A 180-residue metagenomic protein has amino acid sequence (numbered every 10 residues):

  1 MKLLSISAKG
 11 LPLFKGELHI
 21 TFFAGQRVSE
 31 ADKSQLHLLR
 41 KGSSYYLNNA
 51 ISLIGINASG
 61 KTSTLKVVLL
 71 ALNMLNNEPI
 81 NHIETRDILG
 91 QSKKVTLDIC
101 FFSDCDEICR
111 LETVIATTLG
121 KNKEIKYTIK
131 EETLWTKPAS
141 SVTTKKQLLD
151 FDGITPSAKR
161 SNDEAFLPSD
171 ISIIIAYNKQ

Functional and structural regions predicted by a protein language model:
K2-L69: Pre-Walker A-like glycine/lysine-rich segment at the N-terminus of P-loop NTPase domains
L3, E17, K94-D98, R110 (+2 more regions): Broad gene-expression machinery/nucleic-acid interaction feature
A8, I99-C105, T133-T136: Short acidic, glycine-rich loop/turn motifs
L13, R27, D104-D106, T118-G120 (+1 more regions): Generic "edge-of-domain/loop-turn" microfeature
K15-E17, D106-R110, T143: Short, mixed charged/polar active-site loops that provide acid/base catalysis or chelate metal/phosphate cofactors
S44-Y46, A50-S52, I56, K66-G120: Conserved P-loop NTP-binding catalytic core
I54-L75, I125-T144: Short secondary-structure boundary segments
A116-Q180: Electropositive, glycine-dotted interaction segments that contact anionic polymers or phosphate-rich ligands
